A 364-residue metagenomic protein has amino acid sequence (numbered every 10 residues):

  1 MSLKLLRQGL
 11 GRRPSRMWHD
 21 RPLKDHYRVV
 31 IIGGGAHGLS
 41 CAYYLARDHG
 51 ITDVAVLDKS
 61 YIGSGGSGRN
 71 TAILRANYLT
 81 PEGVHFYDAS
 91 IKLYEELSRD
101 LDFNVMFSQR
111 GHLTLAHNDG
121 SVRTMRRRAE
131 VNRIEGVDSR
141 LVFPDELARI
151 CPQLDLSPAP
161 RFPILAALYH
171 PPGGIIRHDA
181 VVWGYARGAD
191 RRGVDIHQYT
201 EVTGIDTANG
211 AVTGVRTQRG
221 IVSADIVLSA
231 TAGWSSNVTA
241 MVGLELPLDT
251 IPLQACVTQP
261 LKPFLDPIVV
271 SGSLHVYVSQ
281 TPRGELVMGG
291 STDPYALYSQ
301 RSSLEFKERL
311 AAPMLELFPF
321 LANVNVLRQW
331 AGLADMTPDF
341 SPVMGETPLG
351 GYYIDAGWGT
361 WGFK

Functional and structural regions predicted by a protein language model:
M1-V29, Y44-T52: Extreme N-terminal leader/targeting segments of oxidoreductases
G34-L39, K59: Glycine-rich Rossmann-fold phosphate-binding loop(s) that bind the pyrophosphate of adenine dinucleotide cofactors
A46-S67: Glycine-rich FAD pyrophosphate-binding loop
T71-Q153, H275, E305, P313-L315: Dinucleotide-binding Rossmann-like beta1-alpha1 core, especially the glycine-rich loop that anchors the ADP
H85-D88, T114-T124, L168-R187, H197 (+1 more regions): Short beta-strand to alpha-helix junction loop
L168-I226: Helical element adjacent to the flavin cofactor pocket in flavoenzyme catalytic cores
T217-D266: Central helical "cap/lid" subdomain
E245, P260-A356: Active-site lid/adjacent beta-loop-alpha segment flanking the redox-cofactor pocket in flavoenzymes
